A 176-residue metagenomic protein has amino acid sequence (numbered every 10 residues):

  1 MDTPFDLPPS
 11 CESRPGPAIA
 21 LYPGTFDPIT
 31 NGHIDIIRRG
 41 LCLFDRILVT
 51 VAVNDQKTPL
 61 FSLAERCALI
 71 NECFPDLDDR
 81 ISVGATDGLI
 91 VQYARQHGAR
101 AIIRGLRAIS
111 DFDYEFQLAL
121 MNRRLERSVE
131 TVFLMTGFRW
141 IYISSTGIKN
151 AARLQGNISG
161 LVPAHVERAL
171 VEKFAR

Functional and structural regions predicted by a protein language model:
M1-R176: Nucleotidyltransferase catalytic core that binds NTPs
